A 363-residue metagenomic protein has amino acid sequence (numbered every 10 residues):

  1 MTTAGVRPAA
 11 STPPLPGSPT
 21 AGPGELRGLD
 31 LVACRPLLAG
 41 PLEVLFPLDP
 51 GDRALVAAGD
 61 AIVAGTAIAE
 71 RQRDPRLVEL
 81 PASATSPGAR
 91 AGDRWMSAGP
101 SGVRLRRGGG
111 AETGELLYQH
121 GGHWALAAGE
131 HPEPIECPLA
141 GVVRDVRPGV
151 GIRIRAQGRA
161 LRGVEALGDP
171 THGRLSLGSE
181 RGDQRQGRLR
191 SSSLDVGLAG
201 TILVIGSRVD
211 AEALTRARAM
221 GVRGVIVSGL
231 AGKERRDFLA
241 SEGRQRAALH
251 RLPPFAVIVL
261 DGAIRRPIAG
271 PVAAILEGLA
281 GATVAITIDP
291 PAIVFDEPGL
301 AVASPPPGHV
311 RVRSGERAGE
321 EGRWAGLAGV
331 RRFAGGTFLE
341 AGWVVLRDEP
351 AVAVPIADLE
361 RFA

Functional and structural regions predicted by a protein language model:
M1-A363: Well-ordered secondary-structure scaffolds
